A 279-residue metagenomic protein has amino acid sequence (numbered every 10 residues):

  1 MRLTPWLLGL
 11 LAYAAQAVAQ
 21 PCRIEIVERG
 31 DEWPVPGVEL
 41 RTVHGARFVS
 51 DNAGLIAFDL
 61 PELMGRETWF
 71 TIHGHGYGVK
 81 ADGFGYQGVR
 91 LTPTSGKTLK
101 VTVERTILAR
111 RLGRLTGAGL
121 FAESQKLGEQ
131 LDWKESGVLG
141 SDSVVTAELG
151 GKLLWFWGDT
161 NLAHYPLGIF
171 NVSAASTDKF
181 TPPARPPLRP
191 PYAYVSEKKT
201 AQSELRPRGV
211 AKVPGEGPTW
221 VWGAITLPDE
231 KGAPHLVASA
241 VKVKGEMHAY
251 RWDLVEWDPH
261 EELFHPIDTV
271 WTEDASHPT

Functional and structural regions predicted by a protein language model:
M1-P5: Positively charged n-region of N-terminal signal peptides that target proteins for export
W6-L7, A17: Cleavable N-terminal signal peptides
Q20-C22, G30-H44: Short, ordered, surface-exposed loop/turn motifs in non-cytosolic proteins
H44-P61: Short, acidic Ser/Thr/Gly-rich low-complexity loop/linker segments typical of extracellular and cell-surface proteins
L63-R90: A short, solvent-exposed loop/turn motif at the edges and junctions of modular extracellular/periplasmic domains
G96-L139, E148-G217, T226-H277: Beta-rich carbohydrate-recognition and catalytic domains
S143-V145, V221-G223, T279: Conserved beta-strand position repeated once per blade in WD40 beta-propeller domains
